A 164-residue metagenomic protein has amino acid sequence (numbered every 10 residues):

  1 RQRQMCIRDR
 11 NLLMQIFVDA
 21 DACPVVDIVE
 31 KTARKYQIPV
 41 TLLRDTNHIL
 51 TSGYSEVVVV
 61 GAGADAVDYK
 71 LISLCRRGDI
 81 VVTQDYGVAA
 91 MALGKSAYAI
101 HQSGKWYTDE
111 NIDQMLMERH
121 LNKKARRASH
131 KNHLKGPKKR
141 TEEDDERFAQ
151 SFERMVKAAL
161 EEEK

Functional and structural regions predicted by a protein language model:
R1-I7: Short, small-residue-biased leader/transition segments that mark boundaries at the very start of proteins
Q15-K164: Nuclease catalytic cores that cleave nucleic-acid phosphodiester bonds, predominantly acidic two-metal-ion
